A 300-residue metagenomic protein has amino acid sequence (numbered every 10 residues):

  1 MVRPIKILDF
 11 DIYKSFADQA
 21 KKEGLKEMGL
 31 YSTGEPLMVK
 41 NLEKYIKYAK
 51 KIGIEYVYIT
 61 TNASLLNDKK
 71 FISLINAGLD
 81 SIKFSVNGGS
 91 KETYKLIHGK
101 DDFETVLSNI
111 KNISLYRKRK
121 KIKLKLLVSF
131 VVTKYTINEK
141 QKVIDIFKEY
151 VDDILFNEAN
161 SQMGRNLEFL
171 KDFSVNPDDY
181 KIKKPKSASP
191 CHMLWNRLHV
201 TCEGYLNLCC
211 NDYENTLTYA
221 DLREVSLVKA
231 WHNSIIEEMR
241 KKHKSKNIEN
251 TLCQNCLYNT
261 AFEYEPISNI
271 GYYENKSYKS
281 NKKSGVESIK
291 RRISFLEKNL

Functional and structural regions predicted by a protein language model:
M1-L8, C209-N215: Canonical Radical SAM [4Fe-4S] cluster-binding loop centered on the CxxxCxxC motif and its immediate flanking residues
V2-N157: Radical SAM/AdoMet-radical enzyme domain recognition
I46, I75-N76, K100, F173 (+3 more regions): Alpha-helix boundary/capping detector
K111, L115-K125, E149-P190, Y205-L206 (+1 more regions): C-terminal accessory region of radical SAM enzymes
H192-L194: Short, small/polar residue-rich loop motifs at catalytic or cofactor-binding pockets
R197: Short hydrophobic/aromatic beta-strand element in the GNAT-like acyltransferase core that lines or flanks the acyl-donor
V200-E203: Short, acidic, Ser/Thr-enriched surface-loop or helix-capping motifs
L217, K244-L300: Radical SAM enzyme core and accessory elements
